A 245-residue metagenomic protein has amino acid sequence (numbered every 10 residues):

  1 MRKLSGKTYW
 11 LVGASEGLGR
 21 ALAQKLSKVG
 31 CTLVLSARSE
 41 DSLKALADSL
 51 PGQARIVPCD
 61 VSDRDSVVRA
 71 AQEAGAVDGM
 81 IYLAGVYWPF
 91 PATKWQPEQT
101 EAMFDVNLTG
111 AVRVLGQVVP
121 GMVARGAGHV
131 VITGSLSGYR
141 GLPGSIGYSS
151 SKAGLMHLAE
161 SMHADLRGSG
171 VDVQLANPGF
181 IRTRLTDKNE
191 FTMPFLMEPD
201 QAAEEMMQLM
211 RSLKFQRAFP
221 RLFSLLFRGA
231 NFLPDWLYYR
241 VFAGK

Functional and structural regions predicted by a protein language model:
S15-E16: Conserved glycine-rich cofactor-binding loop
V29-L46: Conserved glycine-rich Rossmann-like NAD(P)H-binding loop of the short-chain dehydrogenase/reductase
L50-D65: Rossmann-fold cofactor-recognition segment
V86, T93-V112, L155: Catalytic Tyr-X3-Lys loop
T93, L142-I146: Active-site loop immediately N-terminal to the catalytic Tyr-X3-Lys motif of short-chain dehydrogenase/reductase
L115, S151: Active-site helix of classical SDR
S135: Residue(s) in the substrate-gating loop at a strand-loop-helix junction that position the organic substrate next
L175, F191-L225: C-terminal helical subdomain
